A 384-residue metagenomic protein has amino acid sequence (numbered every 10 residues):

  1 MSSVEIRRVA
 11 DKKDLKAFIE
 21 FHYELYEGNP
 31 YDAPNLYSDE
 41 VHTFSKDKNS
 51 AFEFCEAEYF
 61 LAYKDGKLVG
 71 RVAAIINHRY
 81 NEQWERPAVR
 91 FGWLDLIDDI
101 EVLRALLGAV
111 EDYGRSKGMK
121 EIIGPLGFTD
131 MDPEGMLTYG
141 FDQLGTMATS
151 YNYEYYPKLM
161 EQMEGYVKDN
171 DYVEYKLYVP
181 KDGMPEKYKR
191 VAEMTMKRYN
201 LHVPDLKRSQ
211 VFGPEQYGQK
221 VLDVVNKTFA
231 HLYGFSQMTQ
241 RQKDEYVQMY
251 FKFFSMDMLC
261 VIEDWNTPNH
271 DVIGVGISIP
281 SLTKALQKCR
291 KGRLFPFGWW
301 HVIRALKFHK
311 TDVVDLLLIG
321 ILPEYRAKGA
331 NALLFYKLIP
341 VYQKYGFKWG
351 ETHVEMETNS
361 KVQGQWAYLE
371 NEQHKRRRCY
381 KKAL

Functional and structural regions predicted by a protein language model:
M1-Y31: Generic start-of-chain signal for non-secretory N-termini
S2-V4, S150-L232: Acyltransferase donor/substrate-recognition loop-hinge adjacent to the catalytic core
L15, H78-N81, D130-D132, D182-G183 (+4 more regions): Flexible loop/turn segments at secondary-structure boundaries
H22-F60, K64, V72-E82, R208 (+1 more regions): A conserved beta-strand-loop-helix scaffold within acyl/acetyltransferase catalytic domains
Q83-G165, R290-Y368: Acyl-donor binding region in acyl/amide transferases
I123, K176, V261, I277 (+1 more regions): Short beta-strand segments
Y368-C379: A structural motif corresponding to the C-terminal lobe/cap of the Radical SAM core domain
